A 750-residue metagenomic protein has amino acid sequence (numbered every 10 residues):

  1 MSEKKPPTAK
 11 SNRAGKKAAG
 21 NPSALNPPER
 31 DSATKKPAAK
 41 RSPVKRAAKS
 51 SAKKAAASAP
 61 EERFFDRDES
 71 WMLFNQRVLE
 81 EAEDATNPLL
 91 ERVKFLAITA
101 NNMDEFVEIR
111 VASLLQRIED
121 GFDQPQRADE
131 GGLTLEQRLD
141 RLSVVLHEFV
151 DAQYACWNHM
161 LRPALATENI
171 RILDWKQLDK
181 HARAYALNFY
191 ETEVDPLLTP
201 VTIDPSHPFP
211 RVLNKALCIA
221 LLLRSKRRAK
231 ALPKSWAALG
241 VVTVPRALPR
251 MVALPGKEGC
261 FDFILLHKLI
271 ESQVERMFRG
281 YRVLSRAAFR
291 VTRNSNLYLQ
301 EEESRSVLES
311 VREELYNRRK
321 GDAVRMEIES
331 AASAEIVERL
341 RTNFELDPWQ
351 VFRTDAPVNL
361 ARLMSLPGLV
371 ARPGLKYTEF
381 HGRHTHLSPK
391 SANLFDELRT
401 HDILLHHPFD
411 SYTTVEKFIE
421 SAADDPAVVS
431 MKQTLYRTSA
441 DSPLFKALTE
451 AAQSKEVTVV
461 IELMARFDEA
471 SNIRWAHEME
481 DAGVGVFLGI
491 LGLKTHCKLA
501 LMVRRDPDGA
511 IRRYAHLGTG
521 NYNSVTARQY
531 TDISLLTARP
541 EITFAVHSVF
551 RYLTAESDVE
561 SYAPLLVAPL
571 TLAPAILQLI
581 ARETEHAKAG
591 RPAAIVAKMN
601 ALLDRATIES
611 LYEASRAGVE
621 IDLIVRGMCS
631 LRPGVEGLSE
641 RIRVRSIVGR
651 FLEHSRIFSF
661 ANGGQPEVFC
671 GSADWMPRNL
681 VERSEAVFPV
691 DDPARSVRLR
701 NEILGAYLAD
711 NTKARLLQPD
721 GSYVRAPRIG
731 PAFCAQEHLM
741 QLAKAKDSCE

Functional and structural regions predicted by a protein language model:
S2-I595, E613-A617, C629-E750: N-terminal localization/anchoring segments of enzymes in phospholipid and broader phosphate metabolism
N600: Cofactor-pocket helix-loop regions in the catalytic cores of large enzyme subunits
A606, V625-R626: Long, contiguous C-terminal modules that act as interaction/assembly or targeting platforms
E620-I624: Hydrophobic alpha/beta core scaffold segments
